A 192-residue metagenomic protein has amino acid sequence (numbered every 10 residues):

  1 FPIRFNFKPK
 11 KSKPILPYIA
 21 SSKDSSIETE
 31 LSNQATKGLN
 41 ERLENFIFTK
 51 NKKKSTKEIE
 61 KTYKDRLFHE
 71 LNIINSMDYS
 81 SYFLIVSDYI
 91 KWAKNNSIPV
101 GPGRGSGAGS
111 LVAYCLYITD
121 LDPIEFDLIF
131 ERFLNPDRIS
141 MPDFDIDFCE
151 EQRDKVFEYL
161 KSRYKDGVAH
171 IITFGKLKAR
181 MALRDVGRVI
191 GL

Functional and structural regions predicted by a protein language model:
F1, I73, W92, V112 (+2 more regions): Residues within well-ordered alpha helices
F1, I98-D120, V168, T173-G191: Conserved phosphate/anionic-ligand binding catalytic regions in large, soluble enzymes, centered on
F1-S106, L177: Non-catalytic structural connector segments
L71-N75, I90, D145, R184-I190: Amphipathic alpha-helical segments within well-ordered protein domains
L84, E151, K155, M181: Conserved active-site and cofactor/substrate-binding residues in soluble primary-metabolism enzymes
A113-S140: Class I SAM-dependent methyltransferase SAM-binding "motif I" and its flanking Rossmann-like core
F133-H170: A structural-propensity feature for long, helix-poor, extended segments
